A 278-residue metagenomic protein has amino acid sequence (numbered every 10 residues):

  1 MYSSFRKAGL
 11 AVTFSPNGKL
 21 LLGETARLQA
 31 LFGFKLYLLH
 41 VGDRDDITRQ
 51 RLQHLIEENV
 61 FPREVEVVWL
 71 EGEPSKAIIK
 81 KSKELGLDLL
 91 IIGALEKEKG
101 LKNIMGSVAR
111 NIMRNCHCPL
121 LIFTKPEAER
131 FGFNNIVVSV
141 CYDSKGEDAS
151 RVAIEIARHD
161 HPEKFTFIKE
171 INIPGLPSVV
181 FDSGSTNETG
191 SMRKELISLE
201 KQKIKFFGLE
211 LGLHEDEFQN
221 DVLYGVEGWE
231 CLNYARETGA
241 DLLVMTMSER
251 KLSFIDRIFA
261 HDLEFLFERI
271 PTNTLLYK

Functional and structural regions predicted by a protein language model:
M1-R49, E58, N135-T189, L213 (+2 more regions): Small/aliphatic-rich secondary-structure junction motif
M1-S3, Y37, R44-D46, E57-L90 (+2 more regions): Structural beta-alpha unit
G18, E71-G72, K102, G146 (+2 more regions): A conditional alpha-helix N-cap/helix-loop micro-motif detector
A26, R110, I154, K205 (+2 more regions): Active-site phosphate/pyrophosphate- and oxyanion-stabilizing loops and adjacent acidic/basic residues in soluble
T48-I56, I197-I204: N-terminal membrane-insertion helices
I79-E129, A235-K278: Gly/Ser-rich helix-loop-strand patches that form or flank binding pockets for ribonucleotide-derived cofactors
N187-L199: A short acidic, glycine-rich active-site loop that binds or catalyzes chemistry on phosphate/adenosine moieties
